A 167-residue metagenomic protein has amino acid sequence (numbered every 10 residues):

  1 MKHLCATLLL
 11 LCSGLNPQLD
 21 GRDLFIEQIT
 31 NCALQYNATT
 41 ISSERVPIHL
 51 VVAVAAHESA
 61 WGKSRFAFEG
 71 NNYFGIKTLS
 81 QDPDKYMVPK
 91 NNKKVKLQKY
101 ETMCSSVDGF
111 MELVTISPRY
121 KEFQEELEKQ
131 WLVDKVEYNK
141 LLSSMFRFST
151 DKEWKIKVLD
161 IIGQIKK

Functional and structural regions predicted by a protein language model:
H3-S13: Sec-dependent N-terminal signal peptides
G14-V52, H57-K167: Catalytic cores of secreted/periplasmic lytic hydrolases that degrade extracellular macromolecules
